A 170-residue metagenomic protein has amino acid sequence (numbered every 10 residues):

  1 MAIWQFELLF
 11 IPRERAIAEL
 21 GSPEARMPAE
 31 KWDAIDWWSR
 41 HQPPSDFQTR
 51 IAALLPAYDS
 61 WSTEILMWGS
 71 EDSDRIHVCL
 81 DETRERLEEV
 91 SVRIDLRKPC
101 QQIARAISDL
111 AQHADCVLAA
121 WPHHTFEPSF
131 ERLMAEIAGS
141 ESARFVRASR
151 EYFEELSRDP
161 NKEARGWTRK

Functional and structural regions predicted by a protein language model:
M1-K170: Acidic (Asp/Glu-rich) sequence patches and key acidic residues that form negatively charged surfaces used
